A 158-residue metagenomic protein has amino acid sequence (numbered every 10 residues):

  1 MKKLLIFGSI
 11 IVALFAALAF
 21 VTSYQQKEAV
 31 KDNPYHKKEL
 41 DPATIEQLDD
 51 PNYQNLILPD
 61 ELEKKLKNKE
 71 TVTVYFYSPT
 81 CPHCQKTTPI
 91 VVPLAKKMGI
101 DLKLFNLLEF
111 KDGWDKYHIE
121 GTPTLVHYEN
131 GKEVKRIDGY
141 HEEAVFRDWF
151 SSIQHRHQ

Functional and structural regions predicted by a protein language model:
M1-D49: N-terminal targeting signals for export/organelle localization
L4, V126-Q158: Non-catalytic, surface beta->alpha helical segment in thiol-disulfide oxidoreductase systems
P51-E70: A short beta-strand-turn-helix
K65-P79, V91: Short active-site neighborhood of thiol/selenol oxidoreductases, capturing the structured segment around
F76-S78, A95, G99-D112, G121: Thiol-based oxidoreductase modules, predominantly thioredoxin-like and allied folds used for disulfide exchange
P79-K86, T124: C-type cytochrome heme c attachment motif
H83-M98: Typically the conserved alpha-helix immediately C-terminal to a functionally engaged Cys/Sec in thioredoxin-like
Y117-V126: Structural micro-motif
